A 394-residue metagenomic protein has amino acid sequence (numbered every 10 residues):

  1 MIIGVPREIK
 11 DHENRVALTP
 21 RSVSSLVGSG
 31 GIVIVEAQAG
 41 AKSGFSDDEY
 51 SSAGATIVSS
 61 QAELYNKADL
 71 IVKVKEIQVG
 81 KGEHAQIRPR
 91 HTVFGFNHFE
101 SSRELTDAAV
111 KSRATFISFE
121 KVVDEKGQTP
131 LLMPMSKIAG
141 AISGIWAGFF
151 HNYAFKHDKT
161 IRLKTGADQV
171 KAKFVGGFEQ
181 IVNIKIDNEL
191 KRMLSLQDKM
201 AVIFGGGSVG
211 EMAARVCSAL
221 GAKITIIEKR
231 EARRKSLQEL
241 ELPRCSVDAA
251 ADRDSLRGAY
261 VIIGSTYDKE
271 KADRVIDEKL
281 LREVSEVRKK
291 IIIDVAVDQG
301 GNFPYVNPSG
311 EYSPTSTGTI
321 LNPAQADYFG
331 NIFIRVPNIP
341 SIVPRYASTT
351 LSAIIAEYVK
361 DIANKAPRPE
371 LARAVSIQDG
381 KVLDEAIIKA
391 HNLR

Functional and structural regions predicted by a protein language model:
P6-K42, A154-G264: Glycine-rich phosphate/diphosphate-binding loop of Rossmann-like nucleotide-binding domains
G31, R88-T92, S112-A114, A222 (+2 more regions): A short helix->loop->beta-strand "cap" motif at the edges of active sites that frequently abuts
E63-L64, Q86, D254-L256: Structural alpha-helical scaffold elements that stabilize or flank donor/cofactor-binding regions in carbohydrate
N66, L70-Y153: Phosphate/diphosphate ligand-binding glycine-rich loop within oxidoreductases
D69, K75-E76, N97-H98, T266-E270 (+2 more regions): Short glycine-/small-residue-rich Rossmann-like dinucleotide-binding loops
G80, S208-A214, R234, E270-V275 (+1 more regions): Short glycine/serine/threonine-rich phosphate/pyrophosphate-binding segments that cradle anionic phosphate groups
E120-Q180, I184, E189, V297-R394: Adenosine-phosphate binding glycine-rich loop
Q238-A326: Rossmann-like adenosine-cofactor binding region
